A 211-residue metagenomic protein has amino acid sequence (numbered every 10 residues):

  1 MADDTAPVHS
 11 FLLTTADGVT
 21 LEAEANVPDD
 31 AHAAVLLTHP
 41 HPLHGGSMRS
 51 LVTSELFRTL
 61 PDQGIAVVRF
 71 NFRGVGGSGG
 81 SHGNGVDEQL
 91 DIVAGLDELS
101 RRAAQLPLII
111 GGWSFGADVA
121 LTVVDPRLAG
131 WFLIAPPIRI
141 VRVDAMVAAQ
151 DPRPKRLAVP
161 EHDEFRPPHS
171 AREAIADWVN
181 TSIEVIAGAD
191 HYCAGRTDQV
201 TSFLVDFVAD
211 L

Functional and structural regions predicted by a protein language model:
M1-D30: N-terminal cap/lid segment of alpha/beta-hydrolase-fold proteins
V19-A103: Serine-hydrolase catalytic machinery in alpha/beta-hydrolase-like enzymes
G80, A189-T201: Catalytic histidine-centered segment of alpha/beta-hydrolase-like enzymes
L90-P152: Primarily recognizes the serine-hydrolase "nucleophile elbow" in alpha/beta-hydrolase and SGNH/GDSL folds
R139, E161-R166, H191-Y192: Acidic catalytic loop of the alpha/beta-hydrolase fold
D144-A145, R166-A176: Short alpha-helix in the alpha/beta-hydrolase fold that links the catalytic acid
Q150-P152, R156-V159, D163: Short beta-strand/loop motif that positions the catalytic acidic residue of the alpha/beta-hydrolase fold
A176-Y192: Catalytic histidine neighborhood in serine/cysteine hydrolases with alpha/beta-hydrolase-type architecture
